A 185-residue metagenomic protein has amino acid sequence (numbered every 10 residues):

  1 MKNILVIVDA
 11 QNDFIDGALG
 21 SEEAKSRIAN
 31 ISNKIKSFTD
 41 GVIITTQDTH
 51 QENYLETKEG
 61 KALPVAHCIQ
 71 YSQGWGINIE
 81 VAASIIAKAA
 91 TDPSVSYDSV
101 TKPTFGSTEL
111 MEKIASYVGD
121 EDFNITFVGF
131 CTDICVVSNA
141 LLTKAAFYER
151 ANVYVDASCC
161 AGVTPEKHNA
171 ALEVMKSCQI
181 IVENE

Functional and structural regions predicted by a protein language model:
K2-I4, N30-K36, D40-G41, V65-E185: Active-site-adjacent betaalpha module
N3-A10, F14: Short, hydrophobic/glycine-enriched beta-strand segments
A10, D48-T49, F130, C159: Active-site metal-binding loops of divalent metal-dependent hydrolases
D13, E52, A161-G162: Active-site loop signature of alpha/beta-hydrolase-fold enzymes
D13-L19, S32-N33: Active-site neighborhood of HAD-like aspartate-dependent phosphohydrolases
G17-K25, A62-C68: Short glycine-enriched, charge-decorated loop/helix-capping segments at active-site entrances that position
I35-N53: Von Willebrand factor
Y54-E59: Metal-dependent catalytic neighborhoods of phosphoester/phosphodiester hydrolases
